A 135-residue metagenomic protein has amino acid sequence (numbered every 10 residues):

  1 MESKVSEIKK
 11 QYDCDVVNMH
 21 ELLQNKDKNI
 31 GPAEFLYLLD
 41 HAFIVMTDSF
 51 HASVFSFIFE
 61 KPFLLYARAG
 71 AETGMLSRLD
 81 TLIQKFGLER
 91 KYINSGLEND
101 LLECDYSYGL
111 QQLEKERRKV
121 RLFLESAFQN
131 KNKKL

Functional and structural regions predicted by a protein language model:
M1-L135: Active-site anion-handling motifs in enzyme catalytic cores
